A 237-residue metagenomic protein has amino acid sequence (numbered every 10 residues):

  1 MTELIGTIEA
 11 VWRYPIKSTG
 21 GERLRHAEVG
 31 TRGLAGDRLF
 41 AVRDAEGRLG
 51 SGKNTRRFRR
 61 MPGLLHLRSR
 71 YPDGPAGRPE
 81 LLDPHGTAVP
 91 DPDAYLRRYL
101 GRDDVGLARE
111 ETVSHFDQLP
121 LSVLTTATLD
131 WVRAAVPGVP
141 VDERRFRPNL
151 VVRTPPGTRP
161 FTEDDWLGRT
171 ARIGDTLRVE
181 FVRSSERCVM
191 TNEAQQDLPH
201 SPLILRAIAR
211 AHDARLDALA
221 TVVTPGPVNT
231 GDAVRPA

Functional and structural regions predicted by a protein language model:
M1-A237: Metal-cofactor-dependent catalytic cores
